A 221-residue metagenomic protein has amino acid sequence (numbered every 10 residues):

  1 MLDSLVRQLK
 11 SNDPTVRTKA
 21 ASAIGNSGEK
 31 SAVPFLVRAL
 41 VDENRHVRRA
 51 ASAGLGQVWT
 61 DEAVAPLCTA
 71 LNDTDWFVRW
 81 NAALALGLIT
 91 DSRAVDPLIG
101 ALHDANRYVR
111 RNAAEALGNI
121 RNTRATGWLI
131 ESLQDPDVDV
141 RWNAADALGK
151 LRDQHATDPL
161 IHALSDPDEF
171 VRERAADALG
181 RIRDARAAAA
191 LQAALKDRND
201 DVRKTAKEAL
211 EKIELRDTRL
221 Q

Functional and structural regions predicted by a protein language model:
M1-Q8, E29-V41, T60-N72, D91-H103 (+4 more regions): Amphipathic alpha-helical scaffolding segments comprising HEAT/armadillo-like alpha-solenoid repeats
S4-S27: Alpha-helical segment of the N-proximal tetratricopeptide repeat
N12-D13, E43-N44, T74-D75, A105-N106 (+3 more regions): Short inter-helical turns and helix N-cap capping residues of alpha-solenoid HEAT/ARM repeat scaffolds
A23-N26, G54, A85, A116-N119 (+4 more regions): Core register positions within helices of long alpha-helical scaffolds
R45-N119: A generic tandem-repeat structural signature
W142-D146, K150, Q154-E208: Ankyrin-repeat and related helical/solenoid repeat scaffolds used for protein-protein interactions
